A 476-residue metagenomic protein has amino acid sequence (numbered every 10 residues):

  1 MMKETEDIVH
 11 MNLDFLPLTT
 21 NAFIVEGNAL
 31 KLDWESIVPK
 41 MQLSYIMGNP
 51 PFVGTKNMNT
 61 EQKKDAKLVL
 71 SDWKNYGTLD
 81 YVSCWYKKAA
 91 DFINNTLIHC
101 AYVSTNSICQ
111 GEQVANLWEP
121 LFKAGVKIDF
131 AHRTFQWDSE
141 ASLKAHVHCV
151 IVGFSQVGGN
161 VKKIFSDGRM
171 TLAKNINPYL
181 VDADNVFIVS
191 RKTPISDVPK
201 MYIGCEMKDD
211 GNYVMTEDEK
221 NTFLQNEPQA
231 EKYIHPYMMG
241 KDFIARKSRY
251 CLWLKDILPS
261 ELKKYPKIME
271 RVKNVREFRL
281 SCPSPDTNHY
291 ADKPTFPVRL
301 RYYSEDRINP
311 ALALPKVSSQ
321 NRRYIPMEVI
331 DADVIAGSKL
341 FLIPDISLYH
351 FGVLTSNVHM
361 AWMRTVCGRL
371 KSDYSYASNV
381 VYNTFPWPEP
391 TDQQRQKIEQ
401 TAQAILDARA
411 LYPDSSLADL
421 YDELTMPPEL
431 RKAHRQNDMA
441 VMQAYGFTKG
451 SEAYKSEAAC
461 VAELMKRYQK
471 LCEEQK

Functional and structural regions predicted by a protein language model:
M1-K3, M11-D14, A29-P228, A245-R246 (+4 more regions): Signature of N6-adenine DNA methyltransferases within the class I
M1-K3, P50, G54, I93 (+13 more regions): A generic secondary-structure signal for well-formed alpha-helical elements
E4-M11, P285-D292, R369-D373, P413-D422 (+1 more regions): Short, glycine/acidic-rich hinge or "gate" loops at secondary-structure transitions that mediate conformational
T19: Inter-Walker segment of RecA-like/P-loop motor cores
V25-E26: Conserved residues in the N-terminal Rossmann fold of short-chain dehydrogenase/reductase
S83, G168-Q400, K470-E474: Polybasic, glycine- and aromatic-enriched phosphate-binding surface used to engage nucleic acids
Y86, C367-S372, E423-L430: Active-site-adjacent structural elements in folded domains
K267-V275, T384-K476: Non-catalytic DNA-recognition/assembly elements of restriction-modification systems
